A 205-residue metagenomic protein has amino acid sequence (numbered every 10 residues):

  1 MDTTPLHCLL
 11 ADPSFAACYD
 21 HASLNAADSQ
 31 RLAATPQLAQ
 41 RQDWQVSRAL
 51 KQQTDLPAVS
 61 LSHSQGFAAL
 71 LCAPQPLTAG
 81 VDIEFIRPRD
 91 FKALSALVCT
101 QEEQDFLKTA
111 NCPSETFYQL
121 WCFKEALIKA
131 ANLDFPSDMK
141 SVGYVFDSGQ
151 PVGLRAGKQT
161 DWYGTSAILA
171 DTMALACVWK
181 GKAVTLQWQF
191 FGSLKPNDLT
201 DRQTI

Functional and structural regions predicted by a protein language model:
M1-I205: Core catalytic alpha/beta fold that binds nucleotide/phospho-ligands
